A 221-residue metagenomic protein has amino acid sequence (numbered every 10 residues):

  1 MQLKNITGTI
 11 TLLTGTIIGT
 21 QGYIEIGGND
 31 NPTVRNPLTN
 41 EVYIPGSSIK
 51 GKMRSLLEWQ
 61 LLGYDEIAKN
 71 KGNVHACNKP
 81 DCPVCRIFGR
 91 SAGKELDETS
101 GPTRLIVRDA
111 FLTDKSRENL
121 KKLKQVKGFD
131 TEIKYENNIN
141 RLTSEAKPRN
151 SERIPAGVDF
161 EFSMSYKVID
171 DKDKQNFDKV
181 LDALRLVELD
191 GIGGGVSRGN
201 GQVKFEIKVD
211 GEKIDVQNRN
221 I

Functional and structural regions predicted by a protein language model:
M1-E132, K147-I221: RNA-binding basic/glycine-rich loop and surface signature characteristic of RAMP-family CRISPR effectors
E136-R149: Short amphipathic beta-strand starts and helix->beta connectors
